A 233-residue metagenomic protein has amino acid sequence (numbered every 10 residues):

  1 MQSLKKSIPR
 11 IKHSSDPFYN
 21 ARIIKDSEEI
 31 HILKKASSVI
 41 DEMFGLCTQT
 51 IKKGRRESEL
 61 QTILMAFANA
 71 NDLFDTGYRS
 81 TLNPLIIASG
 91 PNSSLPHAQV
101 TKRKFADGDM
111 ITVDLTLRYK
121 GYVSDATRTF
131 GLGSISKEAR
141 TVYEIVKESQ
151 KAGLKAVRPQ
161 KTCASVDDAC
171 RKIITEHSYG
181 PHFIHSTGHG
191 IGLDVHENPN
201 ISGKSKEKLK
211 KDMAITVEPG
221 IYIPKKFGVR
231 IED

Functional and structural regions predicted by a protein language model:
M1-D233: Active-site neighborhoods and metal-handling regions in enzymes and metal-associated proteins
